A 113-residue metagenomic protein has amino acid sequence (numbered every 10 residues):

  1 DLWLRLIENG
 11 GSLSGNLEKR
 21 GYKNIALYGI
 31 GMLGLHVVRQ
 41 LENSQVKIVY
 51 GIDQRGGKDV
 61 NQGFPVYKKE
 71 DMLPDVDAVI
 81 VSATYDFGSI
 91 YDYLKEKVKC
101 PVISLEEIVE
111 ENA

Functional and structural regions predicted by a protein language model:
D1-A113: Hydrophobic, well-ordered beta-alpha structural blocks that scaffold small-molecule cofactor pockets
